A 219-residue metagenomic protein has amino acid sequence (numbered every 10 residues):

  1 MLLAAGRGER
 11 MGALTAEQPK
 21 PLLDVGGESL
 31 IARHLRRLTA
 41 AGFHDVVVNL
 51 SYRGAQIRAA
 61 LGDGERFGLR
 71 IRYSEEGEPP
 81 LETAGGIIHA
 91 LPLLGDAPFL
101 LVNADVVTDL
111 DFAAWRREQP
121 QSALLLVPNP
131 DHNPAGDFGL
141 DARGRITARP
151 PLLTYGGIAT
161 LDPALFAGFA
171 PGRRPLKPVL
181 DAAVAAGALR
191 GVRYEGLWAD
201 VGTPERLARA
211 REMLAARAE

Functional and structural regions predicted by a protein language model:
M1-A55: N-terminal glycine-rich phosphate-binding loop and ensuing alpha1 helix
L2, V48, L101, L124-L125 (+1 more regions): Structural beta-sheet core signal
R7, Q18, R53, G77 (+2 more regions): A generic "binding-loop/recognition-motif" signal
M11, I57-L61, A210: Hydrophobic packing residues within well-ordered alpha-helices of enzyme cores
A32, A84, I88, K177: Glycine-rich phosphate-binding loop at the start of an alpha helix
H44-V46, R70, Q121-S122, A188: Residues at the starts of beta-strands that form the adenosine-phosphate
R58-A59, G64-D141: Conserved beta-loop-beta/alpha segment of the NTase-like Rossmann-fold superfamily that binds/positions NTPs
L100, V107, F112-R117, N129-H132 (+1 more regions): Catalytic-core segments of class I nucleotidyltransferases/pyrophosphorylases that form NMP-activated intermediates
